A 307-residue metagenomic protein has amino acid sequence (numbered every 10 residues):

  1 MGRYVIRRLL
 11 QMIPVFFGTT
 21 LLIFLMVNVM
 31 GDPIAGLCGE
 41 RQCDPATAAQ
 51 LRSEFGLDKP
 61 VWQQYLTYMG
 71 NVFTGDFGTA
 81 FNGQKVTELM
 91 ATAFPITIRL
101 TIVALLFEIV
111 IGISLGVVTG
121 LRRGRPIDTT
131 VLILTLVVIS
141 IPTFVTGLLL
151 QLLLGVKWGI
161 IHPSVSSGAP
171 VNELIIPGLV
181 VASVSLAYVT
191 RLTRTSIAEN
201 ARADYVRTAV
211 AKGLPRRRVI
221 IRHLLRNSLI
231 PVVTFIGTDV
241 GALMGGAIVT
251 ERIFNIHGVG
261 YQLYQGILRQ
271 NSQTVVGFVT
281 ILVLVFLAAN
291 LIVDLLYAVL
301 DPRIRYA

Functional and structural regions predicted by a protein language model:
G2-Y4, T92-T129, T143, S167-A307: Alpha-helical transmembrane segments of integral membrane proteins, especially multi-pass inner/plasma-membrane
I6-V15: N-terminal signal-anchor/signal peptide hydrophobic helix marking the start of the first transmembrane segment
V15-L66, L154, W158-I176: Hydrophobic alpha-helical transmembrane segments of membrane transport/permease proteins and related membrane-embedded
R52-W62, D76-T87, P163-V171, V189 (+1 more regions): Membrane-interfacial helix-loop-helix junctions in multi-pass membrane proteins
L57-I113: An internal, D/E-rich "acidic patch" concept
V138-T146: A hydrophobic, multi-pass inner-membrane permease signature
